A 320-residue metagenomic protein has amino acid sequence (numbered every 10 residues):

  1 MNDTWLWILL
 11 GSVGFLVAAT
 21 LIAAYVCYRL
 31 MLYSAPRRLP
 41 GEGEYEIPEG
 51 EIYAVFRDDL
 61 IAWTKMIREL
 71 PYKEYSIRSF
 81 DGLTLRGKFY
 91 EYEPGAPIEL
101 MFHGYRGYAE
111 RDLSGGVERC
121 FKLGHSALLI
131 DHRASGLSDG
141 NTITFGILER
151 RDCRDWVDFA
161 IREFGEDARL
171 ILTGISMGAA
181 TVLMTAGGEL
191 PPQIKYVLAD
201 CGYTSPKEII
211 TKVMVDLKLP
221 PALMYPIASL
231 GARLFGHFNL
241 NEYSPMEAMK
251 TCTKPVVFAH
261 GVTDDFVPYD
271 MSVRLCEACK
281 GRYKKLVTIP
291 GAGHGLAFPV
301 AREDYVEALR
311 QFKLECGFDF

Functional and structural regions predicted by a protein language model:
V13-R78: An N-terminal hydrophobic leader/cap segment in hydrolases
Y105-R119, H132: The serine-hydrolase catalytic nucleophile loop
C120-D139: Conserved alpha/beta-hydrolase
I143-F164: Alpha/beta-hydrolase active-site loop
M184-N241, E247: Hydrolase active-site cap/lid region
T251-T253, F258-H260, D264: Short beta-strand/loop motif that positions the catalytic acidic residue of the alpha/beta-hydrolase fold
D265-M271: Conserved alpha/beta-hydrolase "acid-adjacent" motif
V300-F320: Catalytic active-site module of serine/aspartate enzymes centered on a nucleophile-bearing elbow/loop
